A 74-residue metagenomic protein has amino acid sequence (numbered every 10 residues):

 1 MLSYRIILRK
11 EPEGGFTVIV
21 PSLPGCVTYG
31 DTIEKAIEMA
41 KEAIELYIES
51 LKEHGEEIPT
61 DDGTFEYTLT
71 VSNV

Functional and structural regions predicted by a protein language model:
M1-Y4, E38-V74: Short, charged, surface-exposed hinge/linker loops at domain edges that act as mobile lids or interdomain connectors
L8-L23: Short aromatic-glycine-(Arg/Gly/Cys) micro-motifs in beta-strand/loop hairpins
G15-F16, D31, E56, T64: Intrinsically disordered, low-complexity regions
V18-V20, V27, V71-V74: Extended aliphatic helical segments
V20, G30, I48: Short, flexible helix/strand-to-coil boundary loops that buttress conserved ligand/catalytic motifs in alpha/beta
S22-G25, T60: Hydrophobic residues in alpha-helical membrane-spanning segments
P24-I33: A short, exposed loop/beta-hairpin motif centered on an aromatic-Gly-Thr core
